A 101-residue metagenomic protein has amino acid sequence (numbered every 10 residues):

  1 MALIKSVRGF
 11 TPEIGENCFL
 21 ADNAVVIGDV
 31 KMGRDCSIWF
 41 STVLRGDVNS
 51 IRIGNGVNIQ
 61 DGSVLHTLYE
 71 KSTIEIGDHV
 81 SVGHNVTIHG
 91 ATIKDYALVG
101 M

Functional and structural regions predicted by a protein language model:
M1-N17: Terminal amphipathic alpha-helical/low-complexity segments used for targeting or macromolecular assembly
P12, N17-L20, A24, V30 (+9 more regions): A structural motif detector for beta-strand N-caps
V48: Active-site gating/interface segments in enzymes
